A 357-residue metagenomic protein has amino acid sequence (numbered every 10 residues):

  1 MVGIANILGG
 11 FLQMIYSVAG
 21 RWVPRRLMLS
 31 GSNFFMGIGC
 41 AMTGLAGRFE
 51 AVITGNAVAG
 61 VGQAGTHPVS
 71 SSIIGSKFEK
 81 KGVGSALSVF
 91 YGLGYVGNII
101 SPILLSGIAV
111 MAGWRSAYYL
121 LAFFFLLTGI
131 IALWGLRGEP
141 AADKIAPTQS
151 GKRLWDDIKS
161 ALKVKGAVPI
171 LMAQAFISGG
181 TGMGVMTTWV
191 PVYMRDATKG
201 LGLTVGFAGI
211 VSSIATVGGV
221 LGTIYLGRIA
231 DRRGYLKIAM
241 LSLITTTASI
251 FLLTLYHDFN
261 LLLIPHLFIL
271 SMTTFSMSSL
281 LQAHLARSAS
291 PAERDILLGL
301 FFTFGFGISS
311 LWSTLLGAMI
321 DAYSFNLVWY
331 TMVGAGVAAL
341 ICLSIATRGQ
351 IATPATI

Functional and structural regions predicted by a protein language model:
F11-G47: Conserved MFS/SLC helix-loop-helix module at the cytosolic interface between two early adjacent transmembrane helices
W22-S32, D231-L243: Cytoplasmic membrane-interface "Motif A"-like loop-to-helix N-cap segments of 12-TM Major Facilitator Superfamily
G55-L93: Cytoplasmic helix-loop-helix junction between adjacent transmembrane helices in 12-TM secondary transporters
F90-R137: Helix-loop-helix hairpin linking two adjacent transmembrane segments in secondary transporters
P140-I170: Juxtamembrane intracellular "pre-TM" segments in multi-pass secondary transporters
G166-V220: Extracytoplasmic gate region of multi-pass secondary transporters
G234-H284: C-terminal transmembrane helical hairpin of 12-TM major facilitator-type secondary transporters
S288-A322: A late C-terminal transmembrane helix in Major Facilitator Superfamily
